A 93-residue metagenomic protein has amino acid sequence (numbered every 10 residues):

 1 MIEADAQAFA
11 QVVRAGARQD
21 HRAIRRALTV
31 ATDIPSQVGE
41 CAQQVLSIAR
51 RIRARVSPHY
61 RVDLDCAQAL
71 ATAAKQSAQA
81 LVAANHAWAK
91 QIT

Functional and structural regions predicted by a protein language model:
M1-S36: Long, amphipathic alpha-helical stalk/connector segments used for oligomerization, subunit docking, or mechanical
C41, V45-I48, I52, V56-T93: Preference for long, well-ordered alpha-helical segments
